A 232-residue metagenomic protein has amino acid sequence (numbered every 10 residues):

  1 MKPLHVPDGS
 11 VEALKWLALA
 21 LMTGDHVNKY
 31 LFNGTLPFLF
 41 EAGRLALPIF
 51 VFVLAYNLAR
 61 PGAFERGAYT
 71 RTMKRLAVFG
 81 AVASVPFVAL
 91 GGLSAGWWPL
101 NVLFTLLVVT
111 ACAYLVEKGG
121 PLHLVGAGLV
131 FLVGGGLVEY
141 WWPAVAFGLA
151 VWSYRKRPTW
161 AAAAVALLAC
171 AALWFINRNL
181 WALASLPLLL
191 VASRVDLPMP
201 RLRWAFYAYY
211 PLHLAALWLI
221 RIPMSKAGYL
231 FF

Functional and structural regions predicted by a protein language model:
M1-F232: Alpha-helical transmembrane segments and their immediate juxtamembrane cytosolic regions
